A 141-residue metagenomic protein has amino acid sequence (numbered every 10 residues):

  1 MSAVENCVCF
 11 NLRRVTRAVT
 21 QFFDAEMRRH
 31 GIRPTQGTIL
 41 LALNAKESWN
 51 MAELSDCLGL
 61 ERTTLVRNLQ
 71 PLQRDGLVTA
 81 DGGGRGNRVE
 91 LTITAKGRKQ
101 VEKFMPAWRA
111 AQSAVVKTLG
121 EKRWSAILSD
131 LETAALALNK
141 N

Functional and structural regions predicted by a protein language model:
M1-E5, D81, N139: N-terminal intrinsically disordered/low-complexity leader segments
S2, F10-R13, R17, Q21-T64 (+4 more regions): N-terminal helix-turn-helix DNA-binding core of bacterial DNA-binding proteins
T16, V101, A135-N139: A structural signal for well-ordered alpha-helices, especially hydrophobic packing surfaces of coiled-coils
T20, S48, Q70-S129: Charged, amphipathic alpha-helical coiled-coil/dimerization segments
E26, A111, V115, A135-N141: Amphipathic alpha-helical linker/stalk segments
A42-K46, D130, A137: Short amphipathic alpha-helical elements of helix-turn-helix/winged-helix folds
